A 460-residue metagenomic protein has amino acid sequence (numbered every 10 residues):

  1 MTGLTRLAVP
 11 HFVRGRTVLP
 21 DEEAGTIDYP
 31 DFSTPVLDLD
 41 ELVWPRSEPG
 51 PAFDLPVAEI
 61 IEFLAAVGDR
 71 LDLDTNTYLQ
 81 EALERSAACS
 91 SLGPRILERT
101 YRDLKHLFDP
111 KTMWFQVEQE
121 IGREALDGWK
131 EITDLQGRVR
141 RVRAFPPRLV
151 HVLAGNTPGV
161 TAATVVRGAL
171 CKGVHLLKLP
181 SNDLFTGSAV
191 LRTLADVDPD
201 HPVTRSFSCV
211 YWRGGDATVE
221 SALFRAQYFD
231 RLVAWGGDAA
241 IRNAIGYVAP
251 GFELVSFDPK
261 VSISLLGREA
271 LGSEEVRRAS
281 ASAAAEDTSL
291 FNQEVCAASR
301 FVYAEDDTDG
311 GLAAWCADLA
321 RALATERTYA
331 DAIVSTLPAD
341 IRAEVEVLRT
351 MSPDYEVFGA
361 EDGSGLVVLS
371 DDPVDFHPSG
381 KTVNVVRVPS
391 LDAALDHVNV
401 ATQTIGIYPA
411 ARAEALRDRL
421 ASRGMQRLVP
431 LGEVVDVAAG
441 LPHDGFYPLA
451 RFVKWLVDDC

Functional and structural regions predicted by a protein language model:
M1-R141: N-terminal Rossmann-like NAD(P)+-binding subdomain of aldehyde/semialdehyde dehydrogenases
D40-L42, V190, I241, E274-A285 (+1 more regions): Well-ordered, non-membrane alpha-helical segments in soluble/globular domains
M113-V197: Conserved small-residue-rich beta-alpha loop and adjacent elements that most often cradle the phosphate/pyrophosphate
D134-L149, W212-L223, G363-H377: Donor nucleotide-activated moiety binding/catalytic core segment of transferases that use nucleotide-activated donors
V174-K178, V233, G406: Short hydrophobic alpha-helical runs that function as membrane-insertion/retention elements
P199-D306, L441-C460: Conserved NAD(P)+-binding/catalytic subdomain of aldehyde/semialdehyde dehydrogenases
S282, L290-Q403, A415-S422, L428 (+1 more regions): NAD(P)-dependent aldehyde/semialdehyde dehydrogenase
